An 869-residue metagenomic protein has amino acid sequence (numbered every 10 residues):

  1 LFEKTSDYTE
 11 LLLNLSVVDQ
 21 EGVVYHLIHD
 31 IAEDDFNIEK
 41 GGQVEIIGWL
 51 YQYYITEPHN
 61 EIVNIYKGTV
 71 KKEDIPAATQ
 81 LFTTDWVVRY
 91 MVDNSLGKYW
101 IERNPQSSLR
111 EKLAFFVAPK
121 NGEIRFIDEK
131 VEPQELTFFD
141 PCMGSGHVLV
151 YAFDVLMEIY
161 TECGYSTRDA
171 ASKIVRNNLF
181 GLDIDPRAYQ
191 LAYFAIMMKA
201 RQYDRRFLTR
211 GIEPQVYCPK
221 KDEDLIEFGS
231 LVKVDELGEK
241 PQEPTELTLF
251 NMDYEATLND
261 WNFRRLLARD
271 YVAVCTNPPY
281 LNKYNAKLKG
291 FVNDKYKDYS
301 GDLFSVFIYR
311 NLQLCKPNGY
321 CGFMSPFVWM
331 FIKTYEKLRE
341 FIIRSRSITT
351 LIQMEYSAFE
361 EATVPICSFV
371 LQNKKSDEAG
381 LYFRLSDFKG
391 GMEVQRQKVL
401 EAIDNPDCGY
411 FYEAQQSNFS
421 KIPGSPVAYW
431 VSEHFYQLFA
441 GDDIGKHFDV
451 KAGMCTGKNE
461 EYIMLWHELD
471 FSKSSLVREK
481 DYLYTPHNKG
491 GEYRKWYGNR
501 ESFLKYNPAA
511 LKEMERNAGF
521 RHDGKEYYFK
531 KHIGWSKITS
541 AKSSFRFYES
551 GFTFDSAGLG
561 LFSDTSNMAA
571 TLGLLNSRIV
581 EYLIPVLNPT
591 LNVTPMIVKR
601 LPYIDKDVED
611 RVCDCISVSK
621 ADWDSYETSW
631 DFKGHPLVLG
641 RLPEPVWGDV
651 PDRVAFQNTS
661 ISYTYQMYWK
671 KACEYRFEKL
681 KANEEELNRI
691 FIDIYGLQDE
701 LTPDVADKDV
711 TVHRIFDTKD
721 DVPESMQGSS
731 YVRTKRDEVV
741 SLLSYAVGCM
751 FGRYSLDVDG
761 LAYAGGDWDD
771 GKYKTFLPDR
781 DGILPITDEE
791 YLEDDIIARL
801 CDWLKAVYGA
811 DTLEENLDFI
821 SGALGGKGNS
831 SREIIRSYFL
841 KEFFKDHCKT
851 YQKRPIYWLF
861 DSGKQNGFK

Functional and structural regions predicted by a protein language model:
L1-M157, N178, L182-L191, A195 (+6 more regions): Preference for the N-terminal adenyl/adenosyl cofactor-binding alpha/beta module
I28-I38, G68-T84, P133-M143, S172-L182 (+13 more regions): Glycine- and acidic
I55, N488, E526-S544, T571-P585 (+2 more regions): Short Ser/Thr-interspersed hydrophobic loop/turn segments at strand-loop and sheet-helix junctions that line or gate
G68, R103-A118, T167-A171, R205-I212 (+6 more regions): Short, glycine/acidic-rich hinge or "gate" loops at secondary-structure transitions that mediate conformational
A114-T137, F250-C275, K287, Y356 (+5 more regions): Flexible, glycine/threonine-enriched loop-and-boundary segments that flank and lead into catalytic domains of large
F139-C142, L182, L281, N311-C315 (+6 more regions): Proline-centric
V150, M157, I184, Y189 (+13 more regions): Signature of N6-adenine DNA methyltransferases within the class I
S629, P636, L642-T664, Y668-E674 (+4 more regions): Terminal accessory regions of large proteins
